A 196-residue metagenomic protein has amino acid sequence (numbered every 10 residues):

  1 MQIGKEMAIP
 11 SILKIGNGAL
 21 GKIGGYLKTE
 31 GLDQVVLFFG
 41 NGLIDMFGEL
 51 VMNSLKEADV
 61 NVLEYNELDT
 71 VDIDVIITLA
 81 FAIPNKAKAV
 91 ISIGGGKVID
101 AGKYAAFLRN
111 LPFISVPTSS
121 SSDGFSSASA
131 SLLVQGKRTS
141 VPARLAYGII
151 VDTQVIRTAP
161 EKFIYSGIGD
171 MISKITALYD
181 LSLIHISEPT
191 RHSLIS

Functional and structural regions predicted by a protein language model:
M1-A89, S166-G169: ATP/NTP phosphate-donor binding region
I15, E64, I91, S115-V116 (+1 more regions): General beta-strand structural signal in soluble alpha/beta enzymes
L43, T70-V71, K97, S120 (+1 more regions): Glycine-/small-residue-rich active-site loops that bind phosphorylated ligands and cofactors
F47-E49, A101-K103, F125-S126, P160 (+1 more regions): Short glycine-/acidic-enriched loop or helix-start segments at secondary-structure transitions that form or flank
I83-S120: A short, small-residue-rich loop immediately preceding and capping a beta-strand
F107-S187: A glycine/threonine-rich phosphate-anchoring loop and its flanking beta-alpha core in nucleotide/phosphate-binding
I184-S196: Single conserved hydrophobic/aromatic residue that forms the stacking wall/gate of nucleotide- or nucleobase-binding
